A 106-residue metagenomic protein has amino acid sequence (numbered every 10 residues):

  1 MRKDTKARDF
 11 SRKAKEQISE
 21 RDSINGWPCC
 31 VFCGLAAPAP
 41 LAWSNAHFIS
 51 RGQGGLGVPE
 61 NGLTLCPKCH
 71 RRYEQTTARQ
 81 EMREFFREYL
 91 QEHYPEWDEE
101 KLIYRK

Functional and structural regions predicted by a protein language model:
M1, N45-I49, Y73: A near-ubiquitous, low-amplitude feature marking generic local secondary-structure context
M1-A42, E81-K106: A boundary/linker detector
R21, R51-G52, R72, T76: Alpha-helix C-capping/helix-to-loop hinge sites
C29-T64: Histidine-centered nuclease catalytic patch
L35-P38, G62-E84: Short Cys/His-centered divalent metal-binding micro-motifs
R51-K68, R87-L102: Short microdomains enriched in Cys/His and/or Lys/Arg
